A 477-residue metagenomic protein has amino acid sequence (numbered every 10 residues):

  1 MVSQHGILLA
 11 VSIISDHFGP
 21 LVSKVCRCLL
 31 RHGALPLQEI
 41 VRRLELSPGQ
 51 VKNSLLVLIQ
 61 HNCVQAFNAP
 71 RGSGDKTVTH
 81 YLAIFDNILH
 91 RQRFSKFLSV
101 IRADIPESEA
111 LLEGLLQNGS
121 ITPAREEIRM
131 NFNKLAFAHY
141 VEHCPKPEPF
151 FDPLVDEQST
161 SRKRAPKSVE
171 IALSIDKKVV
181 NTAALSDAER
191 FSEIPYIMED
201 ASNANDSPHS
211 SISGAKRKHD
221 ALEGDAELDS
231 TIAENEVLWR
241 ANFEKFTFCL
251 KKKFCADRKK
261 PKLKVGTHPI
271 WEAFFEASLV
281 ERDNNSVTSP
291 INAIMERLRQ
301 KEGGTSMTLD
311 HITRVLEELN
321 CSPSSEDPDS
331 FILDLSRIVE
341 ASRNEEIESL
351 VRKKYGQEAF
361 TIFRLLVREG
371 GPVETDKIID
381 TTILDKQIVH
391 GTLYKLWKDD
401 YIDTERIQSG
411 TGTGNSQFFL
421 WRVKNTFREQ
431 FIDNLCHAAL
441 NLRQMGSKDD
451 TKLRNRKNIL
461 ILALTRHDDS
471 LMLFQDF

Functional and structural regions predicted by a protein language model:
V2-I105, R125, E148, K245 (+1 more regions): An N-terminus-focused feature that recognizes amino-terminal "leader" regions
L9-I14, K24-V25, Q50-N53, K96-V100 (+8 more regions): Eukaryotic intrinsically disordered and solvent-exposed regulatory patches
F18-L44, L98-E126, K259-E302, E348 (+1 more regions): Short amphipathic alpha-helical interface segments
E45-Q60, A66, I121-C144, G303-N320 (+1 more regions): Short amphipathic alpha-helical interaction segments
N68-V78, P145-F151, E326-F331, R406-S416: Short, Lys/Arg-rich nucleic-acid/phosphate-binding segment
V78-E109, P149-D257, R337-R364, T413-S447: Short, amphipathic alpha-helical interaction segments positioned at domain boundaries
E193-S330: Alpha-solenoid helical-repeat scaffolds
D399, L442-F477: Long low-complexity, intrinsically disordered regions
